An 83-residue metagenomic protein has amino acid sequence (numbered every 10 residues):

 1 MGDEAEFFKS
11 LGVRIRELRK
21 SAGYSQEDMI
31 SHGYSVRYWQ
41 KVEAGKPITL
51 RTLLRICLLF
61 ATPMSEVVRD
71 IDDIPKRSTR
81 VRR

Functional and structural regions predicted by a protein language model:
M1-A5, V68-R83: Short, charged recognition helix plus adjacent turn of helix-turn-helix-like nucleic-acid-binding domains
M1-S21: A short, Lys/Arg-rich alpha-helix, primarily the initiator
V13, G23-Y24, I48-R51: Residue-level signal for the short linker/turn that defines the boundary of a DNA-recognition helix
R14, Y38-K41, T52, E66: Residue-level recognition of specific faces of alpha-helices
E17, E27-D28, R55, E66: Alpha-helical residues within helix-turn-helix
S21-K41: Short alpha-helical DNA-recognition segment
G33, E43, F60, V68-I71: DNA major-groove recognition helix of helix-turn-helix
G45-L59, K76: Short, basic-rich loop-to-helix N-cap that marks the start of a DNA-contacting helix
